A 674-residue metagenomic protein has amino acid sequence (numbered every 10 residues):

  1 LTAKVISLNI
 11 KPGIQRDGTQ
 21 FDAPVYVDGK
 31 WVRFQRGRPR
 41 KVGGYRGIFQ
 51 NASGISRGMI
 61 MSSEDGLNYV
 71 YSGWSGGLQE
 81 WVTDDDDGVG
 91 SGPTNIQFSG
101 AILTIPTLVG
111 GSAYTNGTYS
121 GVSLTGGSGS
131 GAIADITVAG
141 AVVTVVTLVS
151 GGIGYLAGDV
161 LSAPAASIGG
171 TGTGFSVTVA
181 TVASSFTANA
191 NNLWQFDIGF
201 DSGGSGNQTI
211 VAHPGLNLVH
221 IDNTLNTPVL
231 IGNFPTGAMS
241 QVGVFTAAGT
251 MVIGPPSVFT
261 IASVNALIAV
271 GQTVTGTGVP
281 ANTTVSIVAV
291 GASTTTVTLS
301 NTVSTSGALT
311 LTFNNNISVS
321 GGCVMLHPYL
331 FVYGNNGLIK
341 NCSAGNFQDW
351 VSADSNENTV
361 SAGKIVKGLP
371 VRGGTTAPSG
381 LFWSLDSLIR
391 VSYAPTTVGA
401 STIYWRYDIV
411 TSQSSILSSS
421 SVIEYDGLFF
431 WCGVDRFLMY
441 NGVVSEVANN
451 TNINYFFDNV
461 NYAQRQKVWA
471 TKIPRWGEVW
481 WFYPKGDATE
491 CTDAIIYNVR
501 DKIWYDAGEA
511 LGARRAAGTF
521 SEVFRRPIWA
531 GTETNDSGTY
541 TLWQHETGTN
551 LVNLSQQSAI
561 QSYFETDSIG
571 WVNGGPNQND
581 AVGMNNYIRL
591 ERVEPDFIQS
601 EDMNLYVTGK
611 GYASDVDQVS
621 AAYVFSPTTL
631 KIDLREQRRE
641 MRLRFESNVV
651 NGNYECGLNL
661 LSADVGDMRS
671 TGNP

Functional and structural regions predicted by a protein language model:
L1-S99, T187-H213, Q413-P674: Beta-sheet repeat architectures centered on beta-propellers
G44-S56, T94-S99, S185-N192, I231-V242 (+2 more regions): Beta-propeller and closely related beta-pinwheel folds
Q97-S184: Conserved, function-critical positions that sit in or immediately flank catalytic and ligand-binding motifs
L103-T107, V142-S150, I253-I261, G291-T302: A generic structural motif
Y119-G126, V160-A166, G271-T277, L311-N314 (+1 more regions): Short conserved beta-strand and strand-loop elements enriched in small hydrophobics with frequent Asp/Gly
D135, V179, A281-V290: Short beta-strand-centered aromatic/proline hotspots
D197-S240: Hydrophobic or amphipathic alpha-helical targeting/insertion segments
G276-T284, Y587: Short coil-to-beta-strand transition motifs
